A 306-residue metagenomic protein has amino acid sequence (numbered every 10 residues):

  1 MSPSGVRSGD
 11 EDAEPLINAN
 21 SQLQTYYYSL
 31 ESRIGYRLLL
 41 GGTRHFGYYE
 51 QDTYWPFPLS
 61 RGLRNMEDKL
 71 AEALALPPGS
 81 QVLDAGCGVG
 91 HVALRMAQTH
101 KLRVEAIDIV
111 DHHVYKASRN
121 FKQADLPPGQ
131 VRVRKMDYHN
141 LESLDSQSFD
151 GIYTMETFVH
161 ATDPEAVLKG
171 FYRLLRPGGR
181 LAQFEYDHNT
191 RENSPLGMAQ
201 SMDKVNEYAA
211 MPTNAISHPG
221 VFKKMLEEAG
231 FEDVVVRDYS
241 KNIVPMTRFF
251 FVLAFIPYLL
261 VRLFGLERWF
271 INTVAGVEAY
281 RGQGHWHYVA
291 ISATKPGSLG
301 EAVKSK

Functional and structural regions predicted by a protein language model:
S2-R37: N-terminal auxiliary segments of SAM/dcSAM-dependent transferases
S60-P78: Conserved alpha-helix/loop element of class I SAM-dependent methyltransferases that forms part of the SAM/SAH-binding
Q81-L83, H91-N140: Class I SAM-dependent methyltransferase SAM/SAH-binding core
N140-I152: A short acidic, Gly/Pro-enriched loop at the edge of an enzyme's catalytic core that lines a small-molecule cofactor
E165-R180: A short glycine-rich, Lys/Arg-flanked "PGG" loop and its adjoining helix->strand segment in the class I
D187-T213: Short, glycine-/aromatic-enriched active-site segment of Class I SAM-dependent methyltransferases
T213-G230: Short alpha-helix
W269-K306: C-terminal lobe and adjacent flexible extensions of AdoMet/dcAdoMet transferase-like proteins
